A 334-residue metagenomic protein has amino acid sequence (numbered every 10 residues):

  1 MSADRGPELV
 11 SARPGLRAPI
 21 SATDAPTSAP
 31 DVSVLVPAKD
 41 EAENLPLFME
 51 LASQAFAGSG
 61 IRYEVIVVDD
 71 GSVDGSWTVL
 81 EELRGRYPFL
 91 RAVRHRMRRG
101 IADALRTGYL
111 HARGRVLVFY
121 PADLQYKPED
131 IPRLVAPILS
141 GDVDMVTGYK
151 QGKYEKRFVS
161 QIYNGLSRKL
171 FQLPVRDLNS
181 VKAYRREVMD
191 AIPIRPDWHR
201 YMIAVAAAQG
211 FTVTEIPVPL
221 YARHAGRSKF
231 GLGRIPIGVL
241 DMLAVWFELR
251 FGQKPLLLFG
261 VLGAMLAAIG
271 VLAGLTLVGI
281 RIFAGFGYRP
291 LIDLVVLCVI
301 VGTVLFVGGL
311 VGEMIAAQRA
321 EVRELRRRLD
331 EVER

Functional and structural regions predicted by a protein language model:
S2-Y154, P193, R326-R327, V332-R334: Structured catalytic core of nucleotide-sugar glycosyltransferases
G15-A18, A22, V188-D190, T212 (+1 more regions): Intrinsically disordered, low-complexity Ser/Thr- and Pro-rich stretches
E41, E64, E215, E313 (+1 more regions): Acidic-residue sensor for enzyme active/binding pockets
Q54, T78, E187, A204 (+1 more regions): Surface-exposed charge patches
G100-L105, Y109-A112, Q125, E129 (+4 more regions): Conserved catalytic loops of nucleotide-sugar-dependent glycosyltransferases that act on lipid-linked
Q253-R334: Membrane-embedded multi-pass helical conduit in multi-pass membrane proteins, especially envelope-biosynthetic
